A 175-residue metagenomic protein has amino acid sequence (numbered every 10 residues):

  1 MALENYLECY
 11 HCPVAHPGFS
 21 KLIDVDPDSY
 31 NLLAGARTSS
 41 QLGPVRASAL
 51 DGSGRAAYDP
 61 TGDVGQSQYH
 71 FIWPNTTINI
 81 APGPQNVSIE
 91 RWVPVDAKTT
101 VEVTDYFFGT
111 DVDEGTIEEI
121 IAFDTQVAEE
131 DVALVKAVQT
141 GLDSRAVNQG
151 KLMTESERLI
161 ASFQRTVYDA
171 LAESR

Functional and structural regions predicted by a protein language model:
M1-R175: C-terminal catalytic domain of Rieske-type non-heme iron oxygenases
